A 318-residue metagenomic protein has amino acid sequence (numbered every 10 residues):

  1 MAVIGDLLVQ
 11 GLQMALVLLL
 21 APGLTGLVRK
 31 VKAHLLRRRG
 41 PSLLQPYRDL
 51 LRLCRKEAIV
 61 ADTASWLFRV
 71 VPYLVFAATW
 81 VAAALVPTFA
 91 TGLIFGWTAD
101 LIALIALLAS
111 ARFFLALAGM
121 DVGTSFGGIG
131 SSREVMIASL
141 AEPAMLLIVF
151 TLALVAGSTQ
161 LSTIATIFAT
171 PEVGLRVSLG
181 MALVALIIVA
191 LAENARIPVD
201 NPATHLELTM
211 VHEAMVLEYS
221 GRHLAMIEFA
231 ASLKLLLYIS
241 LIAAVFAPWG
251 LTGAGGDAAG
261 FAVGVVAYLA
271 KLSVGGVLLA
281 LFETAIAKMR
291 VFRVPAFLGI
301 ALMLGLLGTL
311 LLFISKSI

Functional and structural regions predicted by a protein language model:
V9-A21, G96-A109, E172-E193, V263-G264: Alpha-helical transmembrane segments
P22-V31, S110-G119, V184-N201, S273-T284: Transmembrane alpha-helical segments that form the membrane-embedded catalytic/substrate-channel core of multi-pass
A33, R37-C54, N201-H223: Juxtamembrane inter-helical linkers in multi-pass membrane proteins
D49-F68, S125-I129, V216-H223: Cytosolic juxtamembrane amphipathic/interface segments immediately preceding and feeding into a transmembrane helix
W80, A84, A103-A118, S139-A156: Mid-bilayer segments of alpha-helical transmembrane spans in multi-pass integral membrane proteins that mediate
L93-W97, T151-M181: Juxtamembrane/interfacial segments at transmembrane-helix boundaries in multi-pass membrane proteins
L278-L304: Interfacial loop-to-transmembrane junctions
G308-I318: Juxtamembrane boundary at the C-terminal end of a transmembrane helix
